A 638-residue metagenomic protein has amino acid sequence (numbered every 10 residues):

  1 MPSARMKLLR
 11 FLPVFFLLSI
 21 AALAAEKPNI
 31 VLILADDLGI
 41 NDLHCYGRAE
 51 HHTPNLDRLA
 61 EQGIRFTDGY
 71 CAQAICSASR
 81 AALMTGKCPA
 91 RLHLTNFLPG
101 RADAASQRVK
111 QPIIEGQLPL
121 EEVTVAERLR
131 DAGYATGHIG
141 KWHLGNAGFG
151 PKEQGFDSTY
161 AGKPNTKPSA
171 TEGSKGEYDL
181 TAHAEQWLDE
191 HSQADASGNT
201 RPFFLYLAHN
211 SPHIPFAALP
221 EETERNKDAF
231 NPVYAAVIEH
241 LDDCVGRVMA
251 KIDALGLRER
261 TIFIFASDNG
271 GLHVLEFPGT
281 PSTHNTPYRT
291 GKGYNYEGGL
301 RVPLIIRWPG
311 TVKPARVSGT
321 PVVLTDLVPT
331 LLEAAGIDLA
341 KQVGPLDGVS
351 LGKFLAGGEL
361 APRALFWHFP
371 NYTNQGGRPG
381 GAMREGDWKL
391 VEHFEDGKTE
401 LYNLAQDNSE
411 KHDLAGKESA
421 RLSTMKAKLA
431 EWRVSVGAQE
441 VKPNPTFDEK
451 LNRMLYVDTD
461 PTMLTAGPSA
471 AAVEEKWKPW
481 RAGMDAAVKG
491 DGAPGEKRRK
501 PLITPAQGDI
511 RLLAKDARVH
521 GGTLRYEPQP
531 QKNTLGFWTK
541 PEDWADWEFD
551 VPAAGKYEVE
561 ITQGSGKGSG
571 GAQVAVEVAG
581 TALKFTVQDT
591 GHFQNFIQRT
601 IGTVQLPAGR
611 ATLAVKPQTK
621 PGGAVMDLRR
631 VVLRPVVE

Functional and structural regions predicted by a protein language model:
E26-P28, A35, G39-I40, R65 (+8 more regions): Long, internal low-complexity/basic segments
I40-V123, R128, Y134, P151-P164: Active-site segment of extracytoplasmic enzymes that catalyze sulfate/phosphate-ester chemistry
A49-T53, Y70-I75, L98, P112-V123 (+9 more regions): A short beta-strand-to-alpha-helix junction
H51, P151-G155, A217, A254-T311 (+1 more regions): Histidine-centered active-site microenvironments of extracellular/periplasmic hydrolases and transferases
P164-N165, A184-Y234, L272-G279: Active-site His/acidic residue clusters
G271-N295, V312-R316, T320, T325-L404 (+1 more regions): C-terminal cap/loop subdomain of S1 sulfatases and analogous C-terminal strand-loop tails that border
T581-G609: Extracellular carbohydrate recognition and processing domains and analogous Trp-centered ligand-binding platforms
V615-G622: Short beta-strand-plus-loop segments that form exposed binding edges in beta-rich domains
